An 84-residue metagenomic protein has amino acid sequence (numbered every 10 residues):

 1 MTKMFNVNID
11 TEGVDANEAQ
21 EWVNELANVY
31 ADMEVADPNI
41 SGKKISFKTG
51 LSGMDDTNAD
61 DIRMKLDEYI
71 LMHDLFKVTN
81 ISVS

Functional and structural regions predicted by a protein language model:
M1-T2, S84: Short intrinsically disordered terminal tails
T2-G13: Short glycine-/aliphatic-rich beta-strand segments at the starts of folded cytosolic domains
M4-N6, K44-S46, V78: Broad gene-expression machinery/nucleic-acid interaction feature
E12-E34, L66: Short amphipathic alpha-helix segments
A31-L66: Short, intrinsically disordered low-complexity segments
D32-I40, E68-S84: Conserved short beta-strand edge segments in small beta-sheet-based binding/regulatory domains
